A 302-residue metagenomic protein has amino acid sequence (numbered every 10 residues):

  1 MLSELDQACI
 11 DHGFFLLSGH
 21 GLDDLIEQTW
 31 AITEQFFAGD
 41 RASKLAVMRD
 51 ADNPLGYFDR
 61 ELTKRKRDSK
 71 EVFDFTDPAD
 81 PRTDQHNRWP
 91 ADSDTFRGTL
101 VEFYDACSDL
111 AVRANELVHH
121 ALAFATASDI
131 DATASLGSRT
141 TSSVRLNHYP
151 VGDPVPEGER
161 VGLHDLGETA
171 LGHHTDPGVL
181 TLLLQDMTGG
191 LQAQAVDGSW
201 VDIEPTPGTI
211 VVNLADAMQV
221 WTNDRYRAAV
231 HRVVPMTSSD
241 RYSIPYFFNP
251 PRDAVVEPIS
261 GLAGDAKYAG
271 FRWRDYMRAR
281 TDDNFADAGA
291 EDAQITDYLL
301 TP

Functional and structural regions predicted by a protein language model:
M1-P302: Peripheral, non-catalytic segments flanking oxidoreductase cores
